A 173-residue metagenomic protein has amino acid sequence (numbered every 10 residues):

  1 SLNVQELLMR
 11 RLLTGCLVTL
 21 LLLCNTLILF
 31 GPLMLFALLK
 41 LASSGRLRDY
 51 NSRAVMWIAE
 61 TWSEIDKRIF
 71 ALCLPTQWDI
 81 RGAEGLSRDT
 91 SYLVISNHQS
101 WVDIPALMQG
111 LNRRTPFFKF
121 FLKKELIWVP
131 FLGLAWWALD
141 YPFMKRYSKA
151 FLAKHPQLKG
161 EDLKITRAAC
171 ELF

Functional and structural regions predicted by a protein language model:
L2-Y92, A106: Membrane-anchoring hydrophobic helices of lipid-metabolizing enzymes
L72-F173: Soluble catalytic domains of membrane acyltransferases
